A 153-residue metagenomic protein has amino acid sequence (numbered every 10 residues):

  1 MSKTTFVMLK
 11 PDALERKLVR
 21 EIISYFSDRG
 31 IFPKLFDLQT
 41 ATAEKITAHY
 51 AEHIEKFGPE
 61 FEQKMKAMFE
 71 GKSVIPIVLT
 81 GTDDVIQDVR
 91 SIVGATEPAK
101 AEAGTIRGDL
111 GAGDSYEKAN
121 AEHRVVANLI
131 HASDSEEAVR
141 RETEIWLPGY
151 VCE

Functional and structural regions predicted by a protein language model:
M1-E153: Non-catalytic terminal and connector segments of soluble metabolic enzymes
